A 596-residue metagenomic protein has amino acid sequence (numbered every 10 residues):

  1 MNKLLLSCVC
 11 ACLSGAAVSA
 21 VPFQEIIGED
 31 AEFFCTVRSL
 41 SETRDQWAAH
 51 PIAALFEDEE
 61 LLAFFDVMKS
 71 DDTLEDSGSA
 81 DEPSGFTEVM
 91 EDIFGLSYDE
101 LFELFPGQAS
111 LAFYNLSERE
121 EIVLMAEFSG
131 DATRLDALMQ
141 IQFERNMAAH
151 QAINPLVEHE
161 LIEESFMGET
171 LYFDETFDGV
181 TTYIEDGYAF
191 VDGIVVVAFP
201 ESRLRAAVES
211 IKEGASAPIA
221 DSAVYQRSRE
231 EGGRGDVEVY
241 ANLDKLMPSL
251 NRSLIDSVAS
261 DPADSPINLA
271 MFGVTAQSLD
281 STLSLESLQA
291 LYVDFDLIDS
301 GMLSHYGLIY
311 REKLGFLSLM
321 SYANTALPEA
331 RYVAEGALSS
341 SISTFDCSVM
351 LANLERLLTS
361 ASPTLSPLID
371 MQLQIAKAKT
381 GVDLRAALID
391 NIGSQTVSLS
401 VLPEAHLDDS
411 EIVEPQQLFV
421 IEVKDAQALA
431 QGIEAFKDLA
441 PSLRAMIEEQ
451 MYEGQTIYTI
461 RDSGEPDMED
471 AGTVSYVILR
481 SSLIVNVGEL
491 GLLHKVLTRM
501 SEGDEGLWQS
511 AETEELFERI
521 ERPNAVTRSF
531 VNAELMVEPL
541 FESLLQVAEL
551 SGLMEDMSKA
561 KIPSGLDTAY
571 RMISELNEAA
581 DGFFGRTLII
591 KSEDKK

Functional and structural regions predicted by a protein language model:
M1-L4: Positively charged n-region of N-terminal signal peptides that target proteins for export
S7-G15: Bacterial N-terminal signal peptides
S19-Y172, D178-V180, Q226-L288, L303-V413 (+2 more regions): Structural boundary/hinge residues at secondary-structure and domain interfaces
F128-T133, F199-L204, V423-Q427, E489-L492: Helix N-cap motif at beta-to-alpha junctions
S165-D186, V191-G193, E453-L483, S564-Y570 (+1 more regions): Short, intrinsically disordered low-complexity segments
V180-S260, D467-M554: A conserved glycine-rich beta-strand in the N-terminal activation segment of trypsin-fold
F419-G432, V485-N486: C-terminal substrate/ligand-recognition segments
E422, K561-K595: C-terminal regions of mature proteins
